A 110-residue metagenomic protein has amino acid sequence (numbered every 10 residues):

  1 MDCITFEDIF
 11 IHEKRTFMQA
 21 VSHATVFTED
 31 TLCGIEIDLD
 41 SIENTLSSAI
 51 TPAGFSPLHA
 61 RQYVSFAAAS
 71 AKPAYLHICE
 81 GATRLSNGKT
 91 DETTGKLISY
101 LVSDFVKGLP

Functional and structural regions predicted by a protein language model:
D2-P110: Catalytic cores of soluble, metal-dependent hydrolases
